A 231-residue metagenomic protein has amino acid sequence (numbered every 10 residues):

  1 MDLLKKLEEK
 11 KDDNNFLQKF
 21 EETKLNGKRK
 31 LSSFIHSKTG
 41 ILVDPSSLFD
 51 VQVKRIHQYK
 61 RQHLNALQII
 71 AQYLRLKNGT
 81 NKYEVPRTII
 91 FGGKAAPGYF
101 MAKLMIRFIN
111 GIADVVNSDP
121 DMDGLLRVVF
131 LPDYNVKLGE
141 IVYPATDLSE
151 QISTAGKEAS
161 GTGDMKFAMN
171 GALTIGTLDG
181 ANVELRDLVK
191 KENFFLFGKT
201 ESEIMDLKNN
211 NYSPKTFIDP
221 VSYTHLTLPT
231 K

Functional and structural regions predicted by a protein language model:
M1-L42, S46: Extended, charge-enriched "interface" segments that sit outside catalytic cores
S33-G139: Long, K/E/R/D-enriched contiguous segments that form extended
V53, K60, F91-K94, F130-P132 (+4 more regions): Active-site proximal loops enriched in glycine and acidic residues that flank catalytic Cys/His/Asp and coordinate
D147-E192: A donor-sugar binding/catalytic signature common to diverse glycosyltransferases and related nucleotide-sugar
V183-N211: Acidic/histidine-rich catalytic neighborhood
L207-S222: C-terminal (or distal) subdomains of carbohydrate-active enzymes
T224-T230: Conserved small/polar residues in nucleotide/adenosyl-binding loops
